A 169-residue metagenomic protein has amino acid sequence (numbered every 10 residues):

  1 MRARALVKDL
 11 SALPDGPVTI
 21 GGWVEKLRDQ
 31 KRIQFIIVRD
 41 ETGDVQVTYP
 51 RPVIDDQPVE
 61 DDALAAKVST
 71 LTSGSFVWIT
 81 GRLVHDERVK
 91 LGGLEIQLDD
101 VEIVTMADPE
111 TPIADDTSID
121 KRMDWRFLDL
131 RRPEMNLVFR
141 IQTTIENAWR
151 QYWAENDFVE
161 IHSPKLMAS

Functional and structural regions predicted by a protein language model:
M1-S169: Class II aminoacyl-tRNA synthetase catalytic cores and aaRS-like
